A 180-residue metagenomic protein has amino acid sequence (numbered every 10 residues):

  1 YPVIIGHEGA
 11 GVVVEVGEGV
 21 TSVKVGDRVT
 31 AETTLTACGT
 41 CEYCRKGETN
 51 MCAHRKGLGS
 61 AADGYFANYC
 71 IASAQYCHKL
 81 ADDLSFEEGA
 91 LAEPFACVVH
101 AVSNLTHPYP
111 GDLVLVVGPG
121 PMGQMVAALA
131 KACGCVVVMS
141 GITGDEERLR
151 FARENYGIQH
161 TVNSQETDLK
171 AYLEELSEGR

Functional and structural regions predicted by a protein language model:
Y1-E42, A81-D83: Glycine-rich beta-strand-centered segment in the early N-terminal region that forms part of a ligand/cofactor-binding
E8-A10, R28, Y43, Y69 (+3 more regions): Residue-level marker of beta-strand positions
E15-G19, G118, G141: A residue-level detector for short acidic-glycine micro-motifs
G19-T21, L113, V136: Structural signature of beta-strand start/N-cap positions in the alpha/beta core of ABC transporter nucleotide-binding
A37-V117: NAD(P)H dinucleotide-binding glycine-rich loop of Rossmann-like/cofactor-binding domains, especially the beta1-alpha1
V116, K131-R180: Adenosine-nucleotide cofactor-binding segment
G123-Q124: N-terminal Rossmann-fold NAD(P) dinucleotide-binding loop
